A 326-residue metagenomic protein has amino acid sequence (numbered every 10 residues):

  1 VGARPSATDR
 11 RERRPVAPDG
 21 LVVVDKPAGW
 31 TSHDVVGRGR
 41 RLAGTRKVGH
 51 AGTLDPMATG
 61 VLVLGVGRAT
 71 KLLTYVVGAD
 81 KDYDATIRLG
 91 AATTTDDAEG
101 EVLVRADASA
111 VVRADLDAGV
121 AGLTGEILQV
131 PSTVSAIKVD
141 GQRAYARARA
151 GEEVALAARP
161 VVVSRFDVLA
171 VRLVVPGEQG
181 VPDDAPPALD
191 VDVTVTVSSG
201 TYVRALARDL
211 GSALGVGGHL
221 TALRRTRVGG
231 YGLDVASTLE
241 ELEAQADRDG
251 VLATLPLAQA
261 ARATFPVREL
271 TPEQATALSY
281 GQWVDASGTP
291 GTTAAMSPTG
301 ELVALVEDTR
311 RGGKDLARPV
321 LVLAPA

Functional and structural regions predicted by a protein language model:
V1-P27, H33-H50, L54, A58 (+4 more regions): Accessory RNA 3′-end/elbow-binding domains used by RNA modification enzymes
R41-G44, V63, V154-A205, S212-G215: The conserved catalytic core of RNA pseudouridine synthases
K47-V77, T133-V134: Glycine/acidic-rich beta-strand-loop module
L64, A85, G141, L206 (+2 more regions): Residue-level signal for inorganic ion chemistry
A69, Y75-P131: Acidic, low-complexity central loop/insert segments
T74-L89, V154-V168: Structural signature of FAD isoalloxazine-binding scaffolds in flavoprotein oxidoreductases
S135, V139-S164: Extended alpha-helical targeting/anchoring segments, especially N-terminal organellar/secretory targeting helices
A136, R143, A148, A188-G230: Pseudouridine synthase
